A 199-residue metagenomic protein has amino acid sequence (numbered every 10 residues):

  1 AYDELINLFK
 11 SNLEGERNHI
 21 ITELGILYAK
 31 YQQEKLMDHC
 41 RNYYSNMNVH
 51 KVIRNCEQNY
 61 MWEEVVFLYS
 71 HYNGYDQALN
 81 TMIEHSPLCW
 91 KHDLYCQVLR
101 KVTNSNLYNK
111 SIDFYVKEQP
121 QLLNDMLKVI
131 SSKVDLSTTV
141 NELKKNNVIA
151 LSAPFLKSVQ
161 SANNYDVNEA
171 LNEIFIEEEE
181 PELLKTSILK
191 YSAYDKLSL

Functional and structural regions predicted by a protein language model:
A1-L199: Extended alpha-helical assembly domains of large eukaryotic scaffold proteins
